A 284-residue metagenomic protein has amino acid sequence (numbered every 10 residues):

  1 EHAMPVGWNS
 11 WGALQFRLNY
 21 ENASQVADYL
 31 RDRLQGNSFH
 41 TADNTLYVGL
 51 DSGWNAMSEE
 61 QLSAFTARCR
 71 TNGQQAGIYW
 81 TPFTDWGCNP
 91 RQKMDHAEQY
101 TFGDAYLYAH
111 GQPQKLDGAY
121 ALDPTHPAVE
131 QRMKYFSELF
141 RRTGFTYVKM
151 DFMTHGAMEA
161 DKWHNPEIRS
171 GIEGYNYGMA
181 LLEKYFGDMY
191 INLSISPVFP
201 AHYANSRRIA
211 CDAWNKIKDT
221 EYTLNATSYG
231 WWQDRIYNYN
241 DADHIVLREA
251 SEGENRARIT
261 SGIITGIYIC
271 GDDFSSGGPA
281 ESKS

Functional and structural regions predicted by a protein language model:
E1-Q92, Y100, Y268-F274: Conserved structural scaffold segments of CAZyme catalytic domains across common CAZy folds
V6-N22, Y47-E59, K115-Q131, T154-I172: The substrate-binding groove and active-site-proximal loops of carbohydrate-active enzymes, especially glycoside
W8, V48, D151, I191 (+1 more regions): Conserved, mostly hydrophobic/aromatic
L14-R17, N55-M57, T84-C88, H155-E159 (+5 more regions): Flexible loop/turn segments at secondary-structure boundaries
V26, Q61, F65, F136 (+2 more regions): A general structural detector for well-ordered alpha-helical segments in enzyme core domains, enriched
R31-H40, L122-F152: An active-site-proximal structural segment forming one wall of the substrate-binding cleft that immediately precedes
R70, R141, E183: Anion (oxyanion) recognition and catalysis
K93-P127, Q131, E173, Y177-P279: Glycan-recognition surfaces
